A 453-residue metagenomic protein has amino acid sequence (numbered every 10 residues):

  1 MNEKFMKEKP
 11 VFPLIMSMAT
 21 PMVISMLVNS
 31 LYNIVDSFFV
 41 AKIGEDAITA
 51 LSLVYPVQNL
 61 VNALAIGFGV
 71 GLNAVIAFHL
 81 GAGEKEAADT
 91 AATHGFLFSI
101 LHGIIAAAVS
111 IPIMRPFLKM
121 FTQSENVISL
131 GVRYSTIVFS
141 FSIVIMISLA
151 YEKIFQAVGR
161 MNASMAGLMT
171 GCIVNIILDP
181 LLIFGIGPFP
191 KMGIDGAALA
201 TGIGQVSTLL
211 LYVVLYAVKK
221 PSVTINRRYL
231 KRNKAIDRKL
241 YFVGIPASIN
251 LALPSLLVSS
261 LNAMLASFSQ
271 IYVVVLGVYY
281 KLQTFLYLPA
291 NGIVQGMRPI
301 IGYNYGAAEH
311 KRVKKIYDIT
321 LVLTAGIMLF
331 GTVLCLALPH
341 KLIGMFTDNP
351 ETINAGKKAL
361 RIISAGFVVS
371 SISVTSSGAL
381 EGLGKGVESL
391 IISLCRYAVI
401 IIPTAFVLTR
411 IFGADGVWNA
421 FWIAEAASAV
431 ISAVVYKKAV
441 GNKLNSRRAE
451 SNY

Functional and structural regions predicted by a protein language model:
M1-A19, I76-I143, F189-I245, I301-G366 (+1 more regions): Short alpha-helical transmembrane segments in multi-pass integral membrane proteins
M6-F38, K42-I43, P56-G71, V75 (+7 more regions): N-terminal transmembrane alpha-helices
S17-D36, I137, G171, G204-T208 (+4 more regions): Transmembrane helical elements of multi-pass membrane transporters/channels
M22, M26, F38, A74 (+17 more regions): Transmembrane alpha-helix boundary and packing residues in multipass membrane permease domains and related
L27, L31-T49, L118-E125, L181-M192 (+4 more regions): Helix-terminus/linker motif at the lipid-water interface of multi-pass membrane proteins
I48-A108, I145-S164, N262, V275-P339 (+2 more regions): Small-residue-rich hydrophobic transmembrane alpha-helices
L60-A63, A107, N175-P180, L209-V213 (+4 more regions): Hydrophobic transmembrane alpha-helices of multi-pass small-molecule transporters
G69, N73, V138-Q156, S164-C172 (+5 more regions): Short runs within selected transmembrane alpha-helices of multi-pass transporters and secretion channels
